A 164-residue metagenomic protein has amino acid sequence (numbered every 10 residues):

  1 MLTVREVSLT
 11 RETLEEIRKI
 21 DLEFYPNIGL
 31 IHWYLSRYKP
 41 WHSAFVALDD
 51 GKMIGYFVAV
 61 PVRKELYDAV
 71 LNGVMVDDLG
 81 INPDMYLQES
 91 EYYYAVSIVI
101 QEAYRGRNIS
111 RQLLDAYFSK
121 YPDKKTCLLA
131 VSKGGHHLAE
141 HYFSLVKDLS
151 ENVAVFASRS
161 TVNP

Functional and structural regions predicted by a protein language model:
M1-L35, K39-I54, V58-R63: Short amphipathic alpha-helix that is part of the acyltransferase structural core
S43-F45, E91, N152-V155: Short beta-strand micro-motifs in enzyme catalytic cores
V58-S97: Conserved acyl-donor/pantetheine-binding loop and adjacent beta-alpha core of acyl/acetyltransferases and related
D84-Q88, Q112-T126: Conserved acyl-CoA
Y92-A95, S119-K133: Conserved GNAT acetyl-CoA-binding A-motif
S97-I100, R105-S119: Conserved acetyl-CoA-binding loop-helix of GNAT-fold acetyltransferases
I98-R105, C127-V155: Conserved beta-strand-loop-alpha-helix junction that forms the acyl-donor binding cleft
F156-T161: Conserved beta strand-loop-helix elements of the APE1-like EEP
